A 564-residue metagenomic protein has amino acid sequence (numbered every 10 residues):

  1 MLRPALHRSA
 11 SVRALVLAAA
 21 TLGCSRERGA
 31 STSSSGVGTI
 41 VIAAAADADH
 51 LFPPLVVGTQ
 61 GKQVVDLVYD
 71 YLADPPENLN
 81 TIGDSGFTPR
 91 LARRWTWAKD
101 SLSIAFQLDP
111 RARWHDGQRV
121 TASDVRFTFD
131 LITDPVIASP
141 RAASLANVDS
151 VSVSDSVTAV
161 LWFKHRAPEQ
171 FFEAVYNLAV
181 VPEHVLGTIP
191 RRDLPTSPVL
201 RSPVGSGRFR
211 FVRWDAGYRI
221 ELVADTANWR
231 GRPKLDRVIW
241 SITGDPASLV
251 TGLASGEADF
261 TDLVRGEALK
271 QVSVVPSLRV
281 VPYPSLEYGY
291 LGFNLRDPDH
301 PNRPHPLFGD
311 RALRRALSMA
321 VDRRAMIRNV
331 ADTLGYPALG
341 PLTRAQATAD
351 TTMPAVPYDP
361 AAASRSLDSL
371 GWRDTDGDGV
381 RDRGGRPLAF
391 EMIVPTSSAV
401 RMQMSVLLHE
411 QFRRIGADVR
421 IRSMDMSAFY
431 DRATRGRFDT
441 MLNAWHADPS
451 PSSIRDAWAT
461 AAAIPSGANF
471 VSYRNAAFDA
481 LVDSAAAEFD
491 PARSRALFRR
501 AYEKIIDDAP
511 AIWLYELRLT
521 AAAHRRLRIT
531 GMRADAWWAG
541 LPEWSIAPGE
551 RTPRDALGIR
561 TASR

Functional and structural regions predicted by a protein language model:
L2-L22: Sec-dependent bacterial lipoprotein signal peptides
G23-S33, D109-P140, S150-S152, L200-P203 (+7 more regions): Extracytoplasmic/periplasmic ligand-capture domains
A43-K99, D130, S202-R208: N-terminal lobe/hinge region of extracytoplasmic solute-binding protein
A44, V68, F106-L108, F163: A short glycine/threonine-centered beta-strand motif
A48-L55, P75, N80-G83, E169-F172 (+7 more regions): Short, solvent-exposed loop/turn elements at domain surfaces
K99-D100, D155, A216: Residue-level recognition of beta-strand termini and adjacent short loop/turns
Q107, R141-T188: Surface-exposed binding/hinge segments that line and control ligand-binding clefts or catalytic entry sites
L514: Active-site-proximal polar cores
